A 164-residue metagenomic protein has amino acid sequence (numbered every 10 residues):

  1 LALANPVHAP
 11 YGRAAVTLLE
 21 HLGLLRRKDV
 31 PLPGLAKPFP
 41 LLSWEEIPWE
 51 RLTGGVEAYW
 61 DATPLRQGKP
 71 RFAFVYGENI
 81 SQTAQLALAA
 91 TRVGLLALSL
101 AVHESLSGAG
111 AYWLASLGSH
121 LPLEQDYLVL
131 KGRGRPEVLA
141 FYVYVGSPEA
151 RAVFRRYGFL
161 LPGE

Functional and structural regions predicted by a protein language model:
L1-E164: Exported/periplasmic ABC-transporter solute-binding proteins
